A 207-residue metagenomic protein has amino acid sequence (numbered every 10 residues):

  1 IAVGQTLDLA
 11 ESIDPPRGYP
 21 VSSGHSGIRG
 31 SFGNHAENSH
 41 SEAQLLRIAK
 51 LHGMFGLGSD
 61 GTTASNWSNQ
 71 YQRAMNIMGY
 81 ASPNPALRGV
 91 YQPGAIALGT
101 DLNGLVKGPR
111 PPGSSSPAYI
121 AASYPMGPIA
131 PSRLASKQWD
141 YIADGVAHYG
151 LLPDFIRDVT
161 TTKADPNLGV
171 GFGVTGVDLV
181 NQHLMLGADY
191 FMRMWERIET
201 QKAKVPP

Functional and structural regions predicted by a protein language model:
I1-G4, S23-I28, F32, L57-T62 (+1 more regions): Active-site-proximal beta-strand/loop segments in catalytic clefts of secreted hydrolases
I1-S22, E37-G53, S68-A97: Histidine/acidic residue-rich metal-binding segments in metalloenzymes
Q5-D14, G33-E37, T63-Q72, T100-M126: Histidine/acidic-residue-rich catalytic or RNA/ligand-binding cores of hydrolases and nuclease-related proteins
I28, G53-G56, G104, Y141 (+1 more regions): Glycine-centered flexibility motif
L57-D60, Y91-R110, A135: Short acidic/histidine-rich active-site segments
N66, L98, A143-A147: Extracytoplasmic/periplasmic, Sec-exported soluble proteins
P93, I120, Y124-P207: Mid-to-C-terminal alpha-helical segments outside catalytic/metal-binding sites
